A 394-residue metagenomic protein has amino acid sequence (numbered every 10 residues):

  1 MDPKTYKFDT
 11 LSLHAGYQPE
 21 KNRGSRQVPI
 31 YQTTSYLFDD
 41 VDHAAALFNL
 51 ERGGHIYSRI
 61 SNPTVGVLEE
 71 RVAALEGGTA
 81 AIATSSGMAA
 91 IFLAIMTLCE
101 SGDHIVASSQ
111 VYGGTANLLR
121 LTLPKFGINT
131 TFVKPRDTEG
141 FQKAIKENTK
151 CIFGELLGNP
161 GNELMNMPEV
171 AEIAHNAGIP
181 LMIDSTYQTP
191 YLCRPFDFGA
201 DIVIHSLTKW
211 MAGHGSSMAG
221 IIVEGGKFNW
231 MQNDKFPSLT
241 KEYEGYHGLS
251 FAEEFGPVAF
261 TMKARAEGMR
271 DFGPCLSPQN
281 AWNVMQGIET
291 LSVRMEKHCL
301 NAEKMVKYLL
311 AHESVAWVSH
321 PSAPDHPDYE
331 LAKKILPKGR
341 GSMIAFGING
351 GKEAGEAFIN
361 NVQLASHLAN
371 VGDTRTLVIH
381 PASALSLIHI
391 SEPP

Functional and structural regions predicted by a protein language model:
M1-N62, E70-R71: N-terminal "arm"/small-domain region of PLP-dependent enzymes with the aminotransferase-like
D2, S12-K21, A81-H312: Conserved PLP-enzyme active-site core in the AAT-like
S35, E224-F228, I348-G351: Short loop segments at secondary-structure junctions
D40-F92, G114-T122: Conserved N-terminal alpha-helix of the aminotransferase class I/II PLP-enzyme fold
V72, A90, I105, H389-I390: Adenylate-forming
I152, G220-I222, V318, I344 (+1 more regions): Well-ordered beta-strand positions enriched in small/hydrophobic/aromatic, beta-favoring residues
F272-P274, N280-A281, Q286, T290 (+3 more regions): Conserved small-domain helix->loop->beta segment predominantly found in fold-type I
L385-P394: Residue-level detector of conserved catalytic or cofactor/ligand-binding positions in enzyme active sites
